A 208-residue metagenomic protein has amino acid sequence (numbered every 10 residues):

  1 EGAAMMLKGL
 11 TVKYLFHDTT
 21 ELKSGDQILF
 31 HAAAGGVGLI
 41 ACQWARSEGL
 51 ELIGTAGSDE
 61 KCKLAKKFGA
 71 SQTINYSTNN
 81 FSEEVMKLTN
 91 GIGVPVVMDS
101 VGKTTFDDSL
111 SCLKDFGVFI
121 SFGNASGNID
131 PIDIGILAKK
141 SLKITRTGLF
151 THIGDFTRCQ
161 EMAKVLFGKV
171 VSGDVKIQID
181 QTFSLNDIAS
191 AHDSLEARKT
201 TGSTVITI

Functional and structural regions predicted by a protein language model:
E1-I208: Terminal helix/beta-alpha structural elements that buttress the NAD(P)+-binding lobe
